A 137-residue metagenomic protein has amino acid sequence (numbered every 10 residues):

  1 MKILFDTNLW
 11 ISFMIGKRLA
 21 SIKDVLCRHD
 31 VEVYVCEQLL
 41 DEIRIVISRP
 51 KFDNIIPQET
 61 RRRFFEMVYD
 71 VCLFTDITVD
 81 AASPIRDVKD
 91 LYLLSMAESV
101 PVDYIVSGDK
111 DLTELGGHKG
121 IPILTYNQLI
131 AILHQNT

Functional and structural regions predicted by a protein language model:
M1-V35: Short, well-structured N-terminal submotif of metal-dependent ribonuclease cores
D6-T7, V35-C36, G108-D109, T125: A secondary-structure boundary/capping signal
S12-F13, V46, I55, L115 (+1 more regions): Residues that scaffold the ATP/ADP-binding catalytic core of kinase and kinase-like folds
K17, Y34, E59, P84 (+1 more regions): Residues at secondary-structure transition points
V25, M96, L115: Hydrophobic/aromatic ligand-binding patch that stacks against planar heteroaromatic rings of cofactors or nucleotides
L26-D80: PIN-domain endoribonuclease scaffold, especially VapC-family toxins
D70-I105, K110: Active-site neighborhoods of divalent-metal-dependent phosphate/nucleic-acid chemistry enzymes
V100-V106, K110-T137: Acidic, PIN/NYN-like endoribonuclease modules and their adjacent C-terminal/linker elements
